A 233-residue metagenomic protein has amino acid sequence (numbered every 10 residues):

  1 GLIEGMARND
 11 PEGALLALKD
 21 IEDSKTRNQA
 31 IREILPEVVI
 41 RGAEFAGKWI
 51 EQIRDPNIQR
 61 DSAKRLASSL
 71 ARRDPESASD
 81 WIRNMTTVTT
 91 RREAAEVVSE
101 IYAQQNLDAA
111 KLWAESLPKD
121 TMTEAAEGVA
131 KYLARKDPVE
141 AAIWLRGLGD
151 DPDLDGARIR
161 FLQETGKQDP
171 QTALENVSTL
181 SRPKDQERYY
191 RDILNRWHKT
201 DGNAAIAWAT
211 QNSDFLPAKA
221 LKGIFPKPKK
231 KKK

Functional and structural regions predicted by a protein language model:
G1-K233: Non-catalytic tandem-repeat scaffold regions and their flanking low-complexity/translocation tails
